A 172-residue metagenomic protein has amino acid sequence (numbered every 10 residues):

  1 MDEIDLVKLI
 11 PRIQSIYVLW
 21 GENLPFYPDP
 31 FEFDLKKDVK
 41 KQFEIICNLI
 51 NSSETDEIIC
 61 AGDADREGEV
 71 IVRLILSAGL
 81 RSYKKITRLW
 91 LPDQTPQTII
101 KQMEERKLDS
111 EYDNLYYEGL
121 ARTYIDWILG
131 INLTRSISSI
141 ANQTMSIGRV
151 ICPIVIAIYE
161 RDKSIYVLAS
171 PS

Functional and structural regions predicted by a protein language model:
M1-T123, W127, P153: Intrinsically disordered, low-complexity regulatory segments
D126-S172: Prokaryote-biased recognition of long, low-complexity C-terminal linker/tail segments that are poorly structured
